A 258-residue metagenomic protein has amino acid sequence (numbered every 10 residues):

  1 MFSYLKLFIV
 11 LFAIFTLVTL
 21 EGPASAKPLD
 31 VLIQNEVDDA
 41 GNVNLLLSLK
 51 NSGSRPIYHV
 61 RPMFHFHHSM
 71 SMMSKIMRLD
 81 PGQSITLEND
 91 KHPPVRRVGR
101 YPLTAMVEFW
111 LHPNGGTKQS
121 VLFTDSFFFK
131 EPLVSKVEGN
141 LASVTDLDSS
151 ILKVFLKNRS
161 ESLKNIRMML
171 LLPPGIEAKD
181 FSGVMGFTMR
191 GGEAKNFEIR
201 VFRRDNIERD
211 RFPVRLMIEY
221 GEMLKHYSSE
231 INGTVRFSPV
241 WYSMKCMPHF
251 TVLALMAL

Functional and structural regions predicted by a protein language model:
A24-D39, L122-T145: Low-complexity, acidic Ser/Thr/Pro/Gly-rich terminal tails and inter-domain linkers that flank the onset of structured
I33, A40-S54, T145-S162: Short beta-strand elements of extracellular/lumenal beta-sandwich folds
K50-M70, R159-I176: Short acidic, flexible loop segments centered on an aromatic residue
F64-R96, A178-R203: Intrinsically disordered, low-complexity Pro/Gly/Ser/Thr-rich segments with frequent PxxP/GP/PP motifs and embedded
V98-P113, E208-E222: Serine/threonine-enriched low-complexity regions used as flexible
P113-L122, M223-E230: Beta-sandwich strand segments
F129-M244: Membrane-proximal extracellular "stem/stalk" segments of glycoproteins immediately N-terminal to a transmembrane helix
R236-L258: C-terminal single-pass membrane-anchor helix
